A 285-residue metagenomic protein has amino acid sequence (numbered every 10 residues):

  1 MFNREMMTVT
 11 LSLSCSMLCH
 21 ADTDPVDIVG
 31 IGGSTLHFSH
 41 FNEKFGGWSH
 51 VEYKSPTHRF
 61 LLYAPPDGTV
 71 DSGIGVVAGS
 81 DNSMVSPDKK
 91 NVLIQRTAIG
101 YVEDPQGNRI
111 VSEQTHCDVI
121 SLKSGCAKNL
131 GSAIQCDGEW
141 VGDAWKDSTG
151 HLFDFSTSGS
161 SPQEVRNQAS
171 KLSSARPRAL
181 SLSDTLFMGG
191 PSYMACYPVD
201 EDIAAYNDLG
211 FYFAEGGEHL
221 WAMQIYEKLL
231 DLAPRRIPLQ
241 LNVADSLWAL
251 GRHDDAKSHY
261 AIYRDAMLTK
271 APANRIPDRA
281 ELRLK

Functional and structural regions predicted by a protein language model:
M1, L18-H20: Intrinsically disordered, low-complexity peptide-like regions
M1-M7: Bacterial N-terminal signal peptides that target proteins for export
T8-S16: Bacterial N-terminal signal peptides
A21-K257, I262-K285: Exposed acidic/polar residues on beta-strands and adjacent loops within beta-sheet cores, strongest in beta-propeller
